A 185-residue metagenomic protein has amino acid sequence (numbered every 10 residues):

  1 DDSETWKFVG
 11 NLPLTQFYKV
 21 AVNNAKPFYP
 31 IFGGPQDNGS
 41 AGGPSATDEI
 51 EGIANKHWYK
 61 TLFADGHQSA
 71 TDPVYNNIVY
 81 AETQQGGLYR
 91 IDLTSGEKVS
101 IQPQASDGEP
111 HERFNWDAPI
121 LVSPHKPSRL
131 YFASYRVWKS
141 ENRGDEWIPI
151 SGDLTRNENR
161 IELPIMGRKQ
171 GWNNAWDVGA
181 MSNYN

Functional and structural regions predicted by a protein language model:
D1-N185: Beta-propeller blade termini and top-face loops
